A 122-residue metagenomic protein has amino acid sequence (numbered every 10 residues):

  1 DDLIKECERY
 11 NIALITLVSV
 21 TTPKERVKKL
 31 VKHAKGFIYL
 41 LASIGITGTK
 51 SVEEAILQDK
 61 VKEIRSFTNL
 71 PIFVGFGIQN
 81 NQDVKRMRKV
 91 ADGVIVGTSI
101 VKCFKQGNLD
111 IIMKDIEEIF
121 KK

Functional and structural regions predicted by a protein language model:
D1-R9, P23-K29, T47-K62, N81-V84 (+1 more regions): Active-site-adjacent beta->alpha loops and helix N-cap segments on the catalytic face of soluble alpha/beta enzymes
E6-I15, K32-I38, K89-G93: Glycine-enriched alpha-helix->loop->beta-strand junction motifs that scaffold or abut catalytic
C7, I64, M87, I116-I119: Hydrophobic positions in alpha-helices of CheY-like receiver
C7-L17, R65-G75: Short beta-strand/loop segments at the ligand-binding rim of alpha/beta enzyme cores
I15-S19, T49, E53, F76: Glycine- and other small-residue-rich loops at beta-strand/loop junctions that grip anionic moieties
V20-T21, K114-K122: Extended, intrinsically disordered, low-complexity segments
T22-K32, V74, I78-V94: Catalytic cores of alpha/beta
L40-G48, G77-I78, V90-L109: Glycine-rich phosphate-binding active-site loops on the catalytic face of alpha/beta enzymes
